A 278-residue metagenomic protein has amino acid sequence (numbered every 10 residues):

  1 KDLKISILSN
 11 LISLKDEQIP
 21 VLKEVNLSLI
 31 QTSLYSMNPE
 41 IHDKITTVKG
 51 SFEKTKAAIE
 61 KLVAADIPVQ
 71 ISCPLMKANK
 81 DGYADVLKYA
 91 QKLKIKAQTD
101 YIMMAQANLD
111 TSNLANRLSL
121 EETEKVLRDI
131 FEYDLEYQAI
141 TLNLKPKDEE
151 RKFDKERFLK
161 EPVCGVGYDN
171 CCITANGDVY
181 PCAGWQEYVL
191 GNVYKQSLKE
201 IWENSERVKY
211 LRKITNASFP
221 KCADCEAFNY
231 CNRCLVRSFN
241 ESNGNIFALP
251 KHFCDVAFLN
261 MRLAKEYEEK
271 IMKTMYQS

Functional and structural regions predicted by a protein language model:
K1-L8, I12-S28: Conserved Radical SAM active-site core
L8, S72-P74, C225: Short hydrophobic segments within beta-strands
S13, S36, M103, C231 (+1 more regions): Flexible, active-site-proximal loop/turn residues at the rims of small-molecule/cofactor binding pockets and catalytic
L14, A78-G82, S218: Short, conserved alpha-helical segments within structured domains
K15, E40, L235: Glycine/Thr-rich phosphate-binding loops of Rossmann-like dinucleotide-binding domains
P20-L29, S33-N176, G184-V193: Radical SAM enzyme [4Fe-4S]-AdoMet core and its adjacent flexible, acidic and glycine-rich loops/tails across
V179, G184-S278: Flexible mid-to-C-terminal extensions adjoining Fe-S/redox cofactors in radical SAM and related proteins
